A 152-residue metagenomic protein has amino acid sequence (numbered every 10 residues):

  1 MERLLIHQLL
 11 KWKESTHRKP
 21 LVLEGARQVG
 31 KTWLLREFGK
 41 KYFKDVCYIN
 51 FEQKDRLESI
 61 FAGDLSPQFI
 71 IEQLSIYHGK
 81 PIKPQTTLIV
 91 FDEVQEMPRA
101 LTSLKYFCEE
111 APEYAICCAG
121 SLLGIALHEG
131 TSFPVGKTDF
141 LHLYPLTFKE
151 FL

Functional and structural regions predicted by a protein language model:
M1-L152: Phosphate-binding site recognition
